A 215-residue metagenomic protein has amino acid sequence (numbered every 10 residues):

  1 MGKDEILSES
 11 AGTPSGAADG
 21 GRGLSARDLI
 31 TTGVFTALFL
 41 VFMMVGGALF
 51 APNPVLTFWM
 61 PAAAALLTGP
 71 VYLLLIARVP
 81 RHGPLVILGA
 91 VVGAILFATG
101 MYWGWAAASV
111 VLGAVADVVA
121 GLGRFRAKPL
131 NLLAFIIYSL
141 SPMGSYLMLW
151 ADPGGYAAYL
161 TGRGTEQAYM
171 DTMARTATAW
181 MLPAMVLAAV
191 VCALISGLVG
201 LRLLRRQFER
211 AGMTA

Functional and structural regions predicted by a protein language model:
G2, A17-I87: Hydrophobic transmembrane alpha-helices
G2-V34, L38-V41, M173-A215: Alpha-helical transmembrane segments and their cytosolic interface
L29-G33, A62-L66, G83-A90, W103-A107 (+3 more regions): Hydrophobic alpha-helical transmembrane segments
T36-M44, V91-T99, I137-Y146: Aromatic-anchored segments of alpha-helical transmembrane domains
V41, S109-Y146, G197: Short helix-perturbing small/polar motifs within transmembrane alpha-helices
G46-F50, P54, V79, G83 (+5 more regions): Membrane-interfacial segments
A48-P52, L56, V92-A120: Interfacial aromatic-anchored transmembrane helix boundaries in multi-pass membrane proteins
T57, L132-R206: Membrane-embedded alpha-helical hairpins and interfacial helices in multi-pass inner-membrane proteins
